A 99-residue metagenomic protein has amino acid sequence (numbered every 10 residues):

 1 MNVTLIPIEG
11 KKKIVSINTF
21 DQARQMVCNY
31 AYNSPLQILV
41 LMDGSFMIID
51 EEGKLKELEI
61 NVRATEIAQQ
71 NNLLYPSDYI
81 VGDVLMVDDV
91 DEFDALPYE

Functional and structural regions predicted by a protein language model:
M1-D21, Y30-E99: Detector for the mature cores of small, proteolytically processed and post-translationally modified peptide effectors
